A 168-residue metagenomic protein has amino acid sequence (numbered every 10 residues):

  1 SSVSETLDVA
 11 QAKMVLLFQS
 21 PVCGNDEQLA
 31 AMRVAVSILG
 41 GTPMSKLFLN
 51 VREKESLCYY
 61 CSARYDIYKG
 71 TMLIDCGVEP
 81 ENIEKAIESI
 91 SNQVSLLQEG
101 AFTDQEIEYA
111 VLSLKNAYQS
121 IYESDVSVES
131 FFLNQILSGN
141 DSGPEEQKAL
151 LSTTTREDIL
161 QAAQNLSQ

Functional and structural regions predicted by a protein language model:
S1-L73, G77-Q168: Mature, solvent-exposed C-terminal subdomains and processed small-chain segments of exported/organellar
